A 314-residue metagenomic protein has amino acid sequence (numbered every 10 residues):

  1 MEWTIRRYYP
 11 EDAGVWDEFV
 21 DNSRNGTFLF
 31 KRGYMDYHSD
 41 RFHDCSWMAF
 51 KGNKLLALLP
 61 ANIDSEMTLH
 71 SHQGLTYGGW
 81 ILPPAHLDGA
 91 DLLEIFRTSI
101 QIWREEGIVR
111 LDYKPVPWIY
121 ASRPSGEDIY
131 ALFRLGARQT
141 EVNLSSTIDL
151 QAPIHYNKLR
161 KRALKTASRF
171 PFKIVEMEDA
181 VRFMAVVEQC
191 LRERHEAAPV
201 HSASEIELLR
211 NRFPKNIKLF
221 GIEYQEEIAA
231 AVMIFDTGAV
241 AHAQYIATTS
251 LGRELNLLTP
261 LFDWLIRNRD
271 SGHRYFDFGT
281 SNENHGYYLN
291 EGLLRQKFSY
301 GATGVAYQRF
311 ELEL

Functional and structural regions predicted by a protein language model:
W3-G52, L56-T68, P117-G252: A conserved beta-strand-loop-helix scaffold within acyl/acetyltransferase catalytic domains
V20, W103, A167, N268-R269: A generic structural signal for well-ordered alpha-helical segments
F42-D44, E105-I108, I217, S271-H273: Short, high-confidence coil segments that cap the C-terminus of an alpha-helix and link into the following beta-strand
F50, L58-A61, L75, P83 (+2 more regions): Aromatic (often tryptophan-rich) hydrophobic motifs at membrane interfaces
I63-G79: Conserved acyl-donor/pantetheine-binding loop and adjacent beta-alpha core of acyl/acetyltransferases and related
L75-S122: A gly/proline- and charged-residue-enriched helix-loop-helix capping module
R110-D112, K173, Y275: Residues at or immediately flanking beta-strands
Y113, V142, M177, F278 (+1 more regions): Residue-level detector of family-conserved "landmark" positions at structurally sensitive sites
